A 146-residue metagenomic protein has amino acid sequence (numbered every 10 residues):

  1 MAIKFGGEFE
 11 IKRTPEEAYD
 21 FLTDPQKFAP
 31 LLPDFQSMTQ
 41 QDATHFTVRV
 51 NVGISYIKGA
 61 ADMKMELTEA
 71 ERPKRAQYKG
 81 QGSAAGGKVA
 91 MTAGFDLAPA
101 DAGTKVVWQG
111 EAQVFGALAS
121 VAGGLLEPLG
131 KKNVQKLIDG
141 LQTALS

Functional and structural regions predicted by a protein language model:
M1-R49: Hydrophobic ligand-binding cavity/cleft-lining segments
K4-G6, A60-K64, K88-A93: Short, surface-exposed coil-to-beta transition loops
E8-K12, T39, E66, D96 (+1 more regions): Generic structural detector for well-ordered beta-strands
T14, A43, R72, A100-G103: Short strand-connecting beta-turns/loops that link adjacent beta-strands
Q40-Q81, G140: Glycine-rich portal/gate segments that line the openings of hydrophobic small-molecule binding cavities
G82-K131: Beta-strand/loop substructures that line and gate deep hydrophobic ligand-binding cavities in soluble
D139-S146: Short, highly charged C-terminal tails/helix-capping segments
